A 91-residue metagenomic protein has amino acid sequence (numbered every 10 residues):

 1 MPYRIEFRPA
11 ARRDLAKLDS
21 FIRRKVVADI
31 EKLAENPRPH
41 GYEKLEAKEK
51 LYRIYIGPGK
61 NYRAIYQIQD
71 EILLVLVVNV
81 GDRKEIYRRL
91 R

Functional and structural regions predicted by a protein language model:
P2-R4, P9, R13, F21-R24 (+2 more regions): Enriched for short, Lys/Arg-rich terminal
A16-K17, P37: Short, flexible segments with low predicted structural confidence
L18-F21, L33: Residue-level signal for short amphipathic helical patches enriched in basic/charged and nearby hydrophobic residues
E31-G57: A short, surface-exposed loop/turn module that caps and links secondary-structure elements
